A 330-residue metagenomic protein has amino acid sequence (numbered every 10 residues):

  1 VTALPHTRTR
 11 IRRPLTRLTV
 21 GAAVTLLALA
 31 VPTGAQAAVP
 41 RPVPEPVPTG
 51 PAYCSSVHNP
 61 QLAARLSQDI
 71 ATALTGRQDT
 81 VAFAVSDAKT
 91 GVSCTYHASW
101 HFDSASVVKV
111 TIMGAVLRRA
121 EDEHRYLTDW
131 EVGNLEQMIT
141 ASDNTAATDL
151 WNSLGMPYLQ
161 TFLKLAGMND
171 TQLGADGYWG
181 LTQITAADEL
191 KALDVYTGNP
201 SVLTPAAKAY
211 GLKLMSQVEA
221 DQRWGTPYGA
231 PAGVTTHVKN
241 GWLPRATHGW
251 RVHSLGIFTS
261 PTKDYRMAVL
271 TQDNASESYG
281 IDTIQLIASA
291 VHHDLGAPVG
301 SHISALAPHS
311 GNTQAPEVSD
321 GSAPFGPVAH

Functional and structural regions predicted by a protein language model:
V1-P40: Secretory targeting and sorting signals
P40-V81, S86-A88, W151-H330: Penicillin-recognizing serine hydrolase domain
F83, T95-A98: N-terminal entry segment of metal-dependent catalytic domains or homologous docking segments
G91, H101-R125, M138, M267: Active-site SXXK
H97-H101, H253: N-terminal post-signal-peptidase region of extra-cytosolic proteins
S99-W100, G133-I139, L181, A329: Alpha-helical scaffold segments that form or flank carboxylate-/histidine-based iron centers
A120-N169, T185: Conserved catalytic neighborhood of penicillin-recognizing serine enzymes
